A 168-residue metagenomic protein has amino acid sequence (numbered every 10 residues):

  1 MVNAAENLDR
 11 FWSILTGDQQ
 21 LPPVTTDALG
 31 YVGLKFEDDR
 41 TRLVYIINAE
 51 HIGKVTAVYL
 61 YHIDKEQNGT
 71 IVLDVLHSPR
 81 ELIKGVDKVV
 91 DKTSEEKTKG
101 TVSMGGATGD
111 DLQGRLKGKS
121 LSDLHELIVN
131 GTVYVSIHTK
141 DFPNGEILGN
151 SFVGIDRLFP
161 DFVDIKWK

Functional and structural regions predicted by a protein language model:
M1-K168: N-terminal leader/targeting pre-sequences
